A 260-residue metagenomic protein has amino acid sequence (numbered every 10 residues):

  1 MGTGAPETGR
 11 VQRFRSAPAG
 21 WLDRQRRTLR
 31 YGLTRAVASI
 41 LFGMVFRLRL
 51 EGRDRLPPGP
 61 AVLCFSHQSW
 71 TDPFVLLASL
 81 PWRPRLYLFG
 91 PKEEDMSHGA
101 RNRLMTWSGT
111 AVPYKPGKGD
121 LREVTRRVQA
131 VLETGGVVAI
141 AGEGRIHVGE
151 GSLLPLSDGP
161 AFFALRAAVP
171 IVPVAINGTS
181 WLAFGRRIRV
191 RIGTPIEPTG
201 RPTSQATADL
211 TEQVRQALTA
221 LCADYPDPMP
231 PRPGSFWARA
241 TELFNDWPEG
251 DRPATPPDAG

Functional and structural regions predicted by a protein language model:
G2-L29, R122-G260: Non-catalytic C-terminal accessory region of glycerolipid acyltransferases and related lyso-lipid remodeling enzymes
R30-Y31, A36-H67: Helix-to-loop junction immediately C-terminal to a conserved catalytic motif
V37-A38, W107-K115, E143-I146: Short, basic, glycine/proline-bearing loop/turn elements
L41, M105-T106, V131, A164: A generic structural signal for well-ordered alpha-helical segments
V45-R49, G119-V124: Glycine-rich, highly charged phosphate/nucleotide-binding loops
D54, K92, K115-G117, A175 (+1 more regions): Residues at the C-termini of beta-strands that transition into short coil/loop
P57-K118: Catalytic core of membrane glycerolipid acyltransferases/transacylases, capturing the structured, soluble-facing
